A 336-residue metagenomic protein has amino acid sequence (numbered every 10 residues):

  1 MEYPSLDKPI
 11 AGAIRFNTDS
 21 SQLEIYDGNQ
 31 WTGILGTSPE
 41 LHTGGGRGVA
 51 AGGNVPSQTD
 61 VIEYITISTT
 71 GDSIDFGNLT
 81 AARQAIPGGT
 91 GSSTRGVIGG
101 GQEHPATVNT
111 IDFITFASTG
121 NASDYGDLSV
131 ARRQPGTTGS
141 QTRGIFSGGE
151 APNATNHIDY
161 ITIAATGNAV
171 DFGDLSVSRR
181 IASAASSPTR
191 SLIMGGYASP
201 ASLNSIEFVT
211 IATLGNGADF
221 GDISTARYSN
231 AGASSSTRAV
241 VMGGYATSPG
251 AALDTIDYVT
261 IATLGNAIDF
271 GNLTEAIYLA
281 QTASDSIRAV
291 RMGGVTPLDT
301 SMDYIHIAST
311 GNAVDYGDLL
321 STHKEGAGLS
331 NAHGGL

Functional and structural regions predicted by a protein language model:
M1-L336: Polar, enzyme-active/binding microenvironments
